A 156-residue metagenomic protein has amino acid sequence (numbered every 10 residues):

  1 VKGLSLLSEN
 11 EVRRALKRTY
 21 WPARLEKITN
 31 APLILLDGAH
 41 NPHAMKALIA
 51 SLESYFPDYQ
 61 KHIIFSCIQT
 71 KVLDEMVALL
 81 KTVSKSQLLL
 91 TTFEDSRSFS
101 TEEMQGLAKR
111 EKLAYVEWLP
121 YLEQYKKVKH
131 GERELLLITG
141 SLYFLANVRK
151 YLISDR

Functional and structural regions predicted by a protein language model:
V1-Q87: Nucleotide phosphate-binding/pyrophosphate-handling subdomain across enzymes that bind or process nucleotide phosphates
K2, L33-I34, M76-L135: C-terminal helical cap/extension that packs against the catalytic core of soluble nucleotide-cofactor enzymes
S141: Active-site-proximal loop/hinge segments that shape catalytic or ion-binding/gating pockets
I153: Nuclease catalytic cores that cleave nucleic-acid phosphodiester bonds, predominantly acidic two-metal-ion
R156: Surface-exposed, charge/polar-rich loops and edge strands
